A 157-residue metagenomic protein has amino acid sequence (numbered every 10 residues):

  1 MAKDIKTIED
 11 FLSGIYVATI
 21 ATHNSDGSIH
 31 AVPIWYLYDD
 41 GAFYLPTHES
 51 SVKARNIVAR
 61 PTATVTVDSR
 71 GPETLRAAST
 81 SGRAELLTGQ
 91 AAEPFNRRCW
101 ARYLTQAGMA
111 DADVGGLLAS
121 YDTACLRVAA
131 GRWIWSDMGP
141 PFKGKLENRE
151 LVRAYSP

Functional and structural regions predicted by a protein language model:
M1-T19: Short, basic/aromatic recognition patches
A2, R76-P157: Charged, gly/pro-rich active-site loop segments
L12-S13, V58-A59, A119: Alpha-helix boundary recognition
Y16-E49, R55-I57, A63-D68, R76-T80: Short beta-strand segments
Y16-V17, T62, G108, W133: Generic structural signal for secondary-structure transition and capping sites
D26-S28, G71-E73, G116-S120: A short beta-turn/loop motif at secondary-structure boundaries
H48-V52, W100-Y103: Short, solvent-exposed aromatic-acidic interface loops
S51-K53, P72, F142-K143: Short, surface-exposed beta-strand-loop junctions and turns on beta-sheet-rich folds
